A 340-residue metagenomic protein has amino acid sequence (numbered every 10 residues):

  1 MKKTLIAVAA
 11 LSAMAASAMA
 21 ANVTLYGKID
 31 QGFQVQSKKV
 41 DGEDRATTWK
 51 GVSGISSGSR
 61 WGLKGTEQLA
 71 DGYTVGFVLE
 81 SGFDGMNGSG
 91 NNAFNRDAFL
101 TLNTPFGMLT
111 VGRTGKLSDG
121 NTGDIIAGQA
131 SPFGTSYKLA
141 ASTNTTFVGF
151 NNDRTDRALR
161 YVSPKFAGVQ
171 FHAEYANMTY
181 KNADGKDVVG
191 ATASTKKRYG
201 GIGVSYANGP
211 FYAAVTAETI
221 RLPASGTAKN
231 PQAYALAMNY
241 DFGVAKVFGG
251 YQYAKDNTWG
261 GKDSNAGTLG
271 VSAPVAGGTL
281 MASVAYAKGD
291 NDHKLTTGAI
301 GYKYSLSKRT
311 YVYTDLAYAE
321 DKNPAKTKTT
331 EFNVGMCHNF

Functional and structural regions predicted by a protein language model:
M1-F340: Outer-membrane beta-barrel proteins
